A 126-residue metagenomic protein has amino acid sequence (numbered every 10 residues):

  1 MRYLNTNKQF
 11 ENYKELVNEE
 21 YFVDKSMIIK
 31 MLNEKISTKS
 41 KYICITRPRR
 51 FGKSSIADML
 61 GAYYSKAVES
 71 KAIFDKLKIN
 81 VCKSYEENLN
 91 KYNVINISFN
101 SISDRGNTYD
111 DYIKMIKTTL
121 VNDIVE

Functional and structural regions predicted by a protein language model:
M1-E126: Phosphate-binding site recognition
